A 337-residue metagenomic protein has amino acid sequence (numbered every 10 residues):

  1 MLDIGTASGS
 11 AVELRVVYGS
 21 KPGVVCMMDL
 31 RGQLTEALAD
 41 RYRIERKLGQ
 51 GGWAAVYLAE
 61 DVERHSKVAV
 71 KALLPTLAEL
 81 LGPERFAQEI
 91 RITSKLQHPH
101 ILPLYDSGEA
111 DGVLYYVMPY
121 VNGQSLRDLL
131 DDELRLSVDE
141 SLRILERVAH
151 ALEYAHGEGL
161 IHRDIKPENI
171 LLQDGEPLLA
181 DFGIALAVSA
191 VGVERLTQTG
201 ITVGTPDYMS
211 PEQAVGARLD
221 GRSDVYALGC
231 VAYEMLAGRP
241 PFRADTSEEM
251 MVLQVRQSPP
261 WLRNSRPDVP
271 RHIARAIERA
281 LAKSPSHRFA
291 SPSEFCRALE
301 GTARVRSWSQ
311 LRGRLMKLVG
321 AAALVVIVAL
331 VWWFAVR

Functional and structural regions predicted by a protein language model:
L2-A7, E13, V17-V24, A303-R337: C-terminal or otherwise distal, non-catalytic regulatory regions appended to signaling enzyme catalytic cores
L14-V16, S20-P260, G320: Conserved ATP-binding/catalytic core of the eukaryotic-like protein kinase fold, especially serine/threonine kinases
D268-L281: Conserved C-terminal C-lobe helix
S284-P285: Short helix/strand-capping hinge loops at secondary-structure junctions that flank key functional elements
R288: Conserved HRD-motif arginine in the catalytic loop of eukaryotic-like protein kinases
L299: Hydrophobic "lid"/C-terminal helical patch of Rossmann-like NAD(P)-dependent dehydrogenase/epimerase domains
